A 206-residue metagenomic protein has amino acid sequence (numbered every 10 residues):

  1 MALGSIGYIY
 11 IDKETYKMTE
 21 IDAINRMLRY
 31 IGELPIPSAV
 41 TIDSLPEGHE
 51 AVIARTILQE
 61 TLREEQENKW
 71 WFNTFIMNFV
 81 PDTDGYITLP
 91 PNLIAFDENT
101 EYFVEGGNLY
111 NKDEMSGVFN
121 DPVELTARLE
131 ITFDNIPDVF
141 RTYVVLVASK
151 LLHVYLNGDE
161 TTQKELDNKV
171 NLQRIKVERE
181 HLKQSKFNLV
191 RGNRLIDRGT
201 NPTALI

Functional and structural regions predicted by a protein language model:
M1-D43, A204-I206: Short, intrinsically disordered N-terminal pre-domain segments
S5-G7, P91-G107, T126: Interaction-interface detector
E14-K17, A23, V104-I206: Internal mixed-charge
K17-I21, A51-R55, Q59, T142: Conserved structured core elements
I31-P35, E65, K69, L152-E160: A generic secondary-structure signal for well-formed alpha-helical elements
D43-E65, T162-R179: Short secondary-structure subsegments characteristic of cysteine-rich extracellular domains
V52-E101: Short, well-structured hydrophobic secondary-structure segments
